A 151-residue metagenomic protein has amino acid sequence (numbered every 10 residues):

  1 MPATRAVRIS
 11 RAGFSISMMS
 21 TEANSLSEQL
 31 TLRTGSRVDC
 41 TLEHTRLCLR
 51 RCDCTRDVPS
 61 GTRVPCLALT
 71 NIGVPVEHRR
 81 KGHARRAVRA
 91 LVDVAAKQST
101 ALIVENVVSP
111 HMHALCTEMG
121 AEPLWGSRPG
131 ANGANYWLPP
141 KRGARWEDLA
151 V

Functional and structural regions predicted by a protein language model:
M1-A3, K141-V151: Short intrinsically disordered terminal tails
P2-E43: Short amphipathic alpha-helix that is part of the acyltransferase structural core
L42-C66: A short, well-ordered alpha-helical element
R63-V76: Conserved acetyl-CoA binding element of GNAT-fold acetyltransferases
V74, R80-D93: Conserved acetyl-CoA-binding loop-helix of GNAT-fold acetyltransferases
V94-V108: Conserved GNAT acetyl-CoA-binding A-motif
A114-T117: Conserved active-site tyrosine of GNAT-family acetyltransferases
G120-G143: Conserved catalytic-core motifs of GNAT/GCN5-like acyltransferases
